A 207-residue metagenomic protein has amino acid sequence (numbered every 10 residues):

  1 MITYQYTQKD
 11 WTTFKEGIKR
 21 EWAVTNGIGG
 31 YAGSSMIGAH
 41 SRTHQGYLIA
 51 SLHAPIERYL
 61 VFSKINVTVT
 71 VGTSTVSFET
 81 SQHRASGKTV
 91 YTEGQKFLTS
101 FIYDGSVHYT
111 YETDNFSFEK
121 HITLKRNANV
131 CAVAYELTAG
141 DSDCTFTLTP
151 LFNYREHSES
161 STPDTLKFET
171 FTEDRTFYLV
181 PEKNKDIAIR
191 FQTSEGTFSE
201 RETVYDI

Functional and structural regions predicted by a protein language model:
M1-I207: Terminal accessory carbohydrate-recognition/targeting modules of carbohydrate-active enzymes
